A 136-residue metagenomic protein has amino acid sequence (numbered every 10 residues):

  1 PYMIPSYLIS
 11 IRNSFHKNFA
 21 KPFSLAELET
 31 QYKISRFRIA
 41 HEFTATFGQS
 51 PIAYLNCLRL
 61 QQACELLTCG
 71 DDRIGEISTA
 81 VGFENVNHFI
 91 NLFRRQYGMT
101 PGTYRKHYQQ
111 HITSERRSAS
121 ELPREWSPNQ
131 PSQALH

Functional and structural regions predicted by a protein language model:
P1-F23, E29-Y32, A53-D72: A short, Lys/Arg-enriched amphipathic alpha-helix from helix-turn-helix/homeodomain DNA-binding modules
I9, N13, H41-T46, R95 (+1 more regions): Short, charged low-complexity intrinsically disordered segments located at boundaries of structured domains
S14, R38-A40, Q61, H107 (+2 more regions): Small/flexible residues
S14-K17, A45, C69, R95 (+1 more regions): Residues within well-ordered alpha-helical secondary structure of globular protein domains
N18, P22-L58, S78-T103: Basic/polar phosphate-binding segments, predominantly the helix-turn-helix DNA-binding elements of transcriptional
D72-R73, H88: Residue-level recognition of oxygen-bearing side chains
N91-H136: …primarily DNA-binding HTH/wHTH and HhH modules…
